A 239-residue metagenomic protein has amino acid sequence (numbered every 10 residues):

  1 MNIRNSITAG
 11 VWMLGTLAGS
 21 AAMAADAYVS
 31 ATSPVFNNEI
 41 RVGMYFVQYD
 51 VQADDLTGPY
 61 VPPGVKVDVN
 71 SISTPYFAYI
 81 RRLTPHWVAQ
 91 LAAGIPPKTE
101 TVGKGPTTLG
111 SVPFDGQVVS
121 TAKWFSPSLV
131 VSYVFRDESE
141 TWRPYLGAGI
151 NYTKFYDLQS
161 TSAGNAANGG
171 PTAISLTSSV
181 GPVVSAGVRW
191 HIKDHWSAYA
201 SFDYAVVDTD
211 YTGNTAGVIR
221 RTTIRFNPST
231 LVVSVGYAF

Functional and structural regions predicted by a protein language model:
M1-F36: Cleavable N-terminal export/targeting peptides
M23-A78, G236-A238: Short glycine/proline- and aromatic-enriched beta-strand/turn motifs that initiate or cap beta-hairpins
A25-A27, F46-Q48, A78-T161, F226-F239: Gram-negative (and chloroplast) outer-membrane scaffold detector with strong preference for beta-barrel transmembrane
P34, V67-S73, T121-S126, I174-G181 (+1 more regions): Short sequence motifs at beta-strands and strand-loop junctions characteristic of Gram-negative outer-membrane
Q52-P59, T101-T108, Y156-A167, D210-V218: Outer-membrane beta-barrel translocator domains and adjoining extracellular loop/strand segments of Gram-negative
Y60-V65, V112-S120, A167-I174, A216-T223: Extracellular loop and loop/strand-boundary signature of outer-membrane beta-barrel proteins
Y145, G169-S185: A contiguous pocket-lining binding segment that forms or flanks enzyme active sites
I192-F239: Predominantly the C-terminal beta-signal and adjacent terminal strand-loop region of outer-membrane beta-barrel
